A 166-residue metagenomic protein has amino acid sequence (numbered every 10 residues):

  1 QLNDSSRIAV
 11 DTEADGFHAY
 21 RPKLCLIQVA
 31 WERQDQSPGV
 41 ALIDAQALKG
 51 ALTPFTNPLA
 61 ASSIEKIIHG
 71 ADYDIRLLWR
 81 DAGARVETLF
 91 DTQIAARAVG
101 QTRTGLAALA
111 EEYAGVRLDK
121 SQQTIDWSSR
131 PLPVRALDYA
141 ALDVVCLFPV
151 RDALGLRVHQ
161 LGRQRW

Functional and structural regions predicted by a protein language model:
Q1-A107: Conserved RNase H-like, two-metal-ion catalytic cores of nucleic-acid enzymes
R7, I64, A114-V116, R163: Short aromatic/hydrophobic-glycine micro-motifs
P58, L109-Y113, R157: Residues that form generic nucleotide/phosphate-binding pockets
L77, A108-E112, C146-P149, A153: Alpha-helical scaffold segments in soluble metabolic enzymes
G83, V99-G100, A114, L118 (+1 more regions): Hydrophobic/aromatic-lined pockets within catalytic cores
F90-Q93, K120-R130, Q160-W166: Short, surface-exposed recognition loops or helix-turn segments adjacent to catalytic cores
A108-A136: A short, charged helix-loop
V134-W166: Mixed-charge, glycine-rich, non-catalytic linkers/tails in nucleic-acid processing enzymes
